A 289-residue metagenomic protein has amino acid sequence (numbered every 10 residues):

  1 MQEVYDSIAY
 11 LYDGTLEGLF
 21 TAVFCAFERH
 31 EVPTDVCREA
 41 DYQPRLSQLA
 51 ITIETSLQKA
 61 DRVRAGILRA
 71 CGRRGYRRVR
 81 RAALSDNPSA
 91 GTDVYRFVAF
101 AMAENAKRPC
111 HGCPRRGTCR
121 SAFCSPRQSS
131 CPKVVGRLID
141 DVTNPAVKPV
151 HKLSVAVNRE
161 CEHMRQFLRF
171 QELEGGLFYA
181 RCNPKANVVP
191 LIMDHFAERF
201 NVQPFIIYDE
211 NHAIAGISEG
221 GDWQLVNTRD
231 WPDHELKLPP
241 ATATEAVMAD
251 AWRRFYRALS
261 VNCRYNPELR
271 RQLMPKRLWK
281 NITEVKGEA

Functional and structural regions predicted by a protein language model:
M1-Y5, R29, L173-E174, R199-N201: Flexible, charged surface loops at secondary-structure boundaries
Q2-K59: N-terminal ordered "arm"
G18-R29, F100, L191-E198, D250-R257: Short, hydrophobic/amphipathic alpha-helical patches that form generic packing surfaces within helical domains
C37-E162: Charged, alpha-helical interface segments at or near domain boundaries
I51-K59, D222-L236: Acidic, Ser/Thr-rich peripheral helices and adjacent loops at domain boundaries
G136-T228: Internal, well-folded beta-alpha domain core
P204, E210, A215-G220, L236-A289: Long, compositionally biased intrinsically disordered terminal regions
